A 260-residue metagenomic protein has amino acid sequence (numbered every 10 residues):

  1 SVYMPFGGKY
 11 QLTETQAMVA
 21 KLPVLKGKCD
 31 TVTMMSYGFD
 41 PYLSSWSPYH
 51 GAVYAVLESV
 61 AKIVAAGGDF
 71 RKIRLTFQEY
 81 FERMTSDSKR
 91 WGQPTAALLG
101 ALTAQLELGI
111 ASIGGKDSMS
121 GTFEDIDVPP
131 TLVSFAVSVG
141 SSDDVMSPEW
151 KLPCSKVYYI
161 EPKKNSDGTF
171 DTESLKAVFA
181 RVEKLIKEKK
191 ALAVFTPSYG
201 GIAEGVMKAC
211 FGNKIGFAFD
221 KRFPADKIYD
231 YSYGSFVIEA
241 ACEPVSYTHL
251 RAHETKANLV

Functional and structural regions predicted by a protein language model:
S1-L106, K116, G121, V128-A191 (+1 more regions): Non-catalytic terminal/interface segments that mediate subunit docking, oligomerization, and allosteric communication
F123-D125, D226: Short proline/glycine-enriched turn/loop segments at secondary-structure junctions
S174-E188, A193-F195, G200-F236: Generic long, charged, amphipathic alpha-helical segments
E239-P244: Helix N-cap motif at beta-to-alpha junctions
T248-T255: Conserved small/polar residues in nucleotide/adenosyl-binding loops
